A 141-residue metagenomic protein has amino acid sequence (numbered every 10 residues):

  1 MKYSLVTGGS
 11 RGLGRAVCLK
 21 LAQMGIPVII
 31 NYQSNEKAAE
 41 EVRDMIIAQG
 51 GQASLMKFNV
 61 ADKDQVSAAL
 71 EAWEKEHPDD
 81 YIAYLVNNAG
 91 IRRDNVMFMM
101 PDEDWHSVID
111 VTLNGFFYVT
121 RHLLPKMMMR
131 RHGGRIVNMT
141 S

Functional and structural regions predicted by a protein language model:
K2-Y3, G51-Q52, P78-A83, M127-S141: Active-site loop of short-chain dehydrogenase/reductase
S10-G12: Conserved glycine-rich cofactor-binding loop
M24-E41: Conserved glycine-rich Rossmann-like NAD(P)H-binding loop of the short-chain dehydrogenase/reductase
E36, K57-A69, D102: The beta1-alpha1 cofactor-binding region of Rossmann-like NAD(H)/NADP(H)-dependent oxidoreductases
I82, V96-M97, D104-I109: Substrate-binding pocket helix/loop in short-chain dehydrogenase/reductase
N88-R93: Conserved NAD(P)H cofactor-binding loop of Rossmann-fold oxidoreductase domains
T120-R121: A short, exposed helix-loop element centered on a Lys and neighboring polar residues
